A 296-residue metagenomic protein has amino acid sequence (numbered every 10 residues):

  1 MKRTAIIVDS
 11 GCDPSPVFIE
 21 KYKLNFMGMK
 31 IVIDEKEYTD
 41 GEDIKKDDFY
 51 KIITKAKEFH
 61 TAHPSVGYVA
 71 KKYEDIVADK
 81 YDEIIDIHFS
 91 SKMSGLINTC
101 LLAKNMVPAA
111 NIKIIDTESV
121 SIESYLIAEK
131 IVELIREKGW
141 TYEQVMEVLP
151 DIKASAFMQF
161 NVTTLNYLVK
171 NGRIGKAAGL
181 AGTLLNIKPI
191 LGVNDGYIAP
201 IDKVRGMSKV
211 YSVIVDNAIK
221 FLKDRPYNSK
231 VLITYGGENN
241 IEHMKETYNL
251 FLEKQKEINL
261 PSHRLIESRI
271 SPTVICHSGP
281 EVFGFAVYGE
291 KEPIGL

Functional and structural regions predicted by a protein language model:
M1, E35, K57-E58, D86 (+2 more regions): A short, structure-level motif marking secondary-structure boundaries and short turns
R3, G11-N25, K30-V32, E83 (+4 more regions): Mixed-charge interfacial surface used for oligomerization/domain docking and macromolecular partner engagement
T4-P64: N-terminal glycine-rich anion-binding loop in soluble enzyme alpha/beta folds
E37-D86, S90-T99, A103-A109: Class I S-adenosyl-L-methionine
Y38, T117-V120: A short, ordered amphipathic alpha-helix with a cationic face
